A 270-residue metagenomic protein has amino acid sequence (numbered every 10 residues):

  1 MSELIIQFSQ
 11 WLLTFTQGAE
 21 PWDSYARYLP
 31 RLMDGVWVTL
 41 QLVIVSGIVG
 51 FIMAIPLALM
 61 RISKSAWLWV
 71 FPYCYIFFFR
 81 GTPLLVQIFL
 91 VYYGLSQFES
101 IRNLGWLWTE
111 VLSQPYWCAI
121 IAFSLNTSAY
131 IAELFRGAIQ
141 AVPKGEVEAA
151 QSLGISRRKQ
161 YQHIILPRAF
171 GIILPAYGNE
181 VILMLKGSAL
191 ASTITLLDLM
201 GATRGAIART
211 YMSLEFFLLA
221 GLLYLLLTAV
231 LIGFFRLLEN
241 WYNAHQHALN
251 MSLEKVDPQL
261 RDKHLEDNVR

Functional and structural regions predicted by a protein language model:
M1-R270: Transmembrane alpha-helices and adjacent helix-loop boundaries
